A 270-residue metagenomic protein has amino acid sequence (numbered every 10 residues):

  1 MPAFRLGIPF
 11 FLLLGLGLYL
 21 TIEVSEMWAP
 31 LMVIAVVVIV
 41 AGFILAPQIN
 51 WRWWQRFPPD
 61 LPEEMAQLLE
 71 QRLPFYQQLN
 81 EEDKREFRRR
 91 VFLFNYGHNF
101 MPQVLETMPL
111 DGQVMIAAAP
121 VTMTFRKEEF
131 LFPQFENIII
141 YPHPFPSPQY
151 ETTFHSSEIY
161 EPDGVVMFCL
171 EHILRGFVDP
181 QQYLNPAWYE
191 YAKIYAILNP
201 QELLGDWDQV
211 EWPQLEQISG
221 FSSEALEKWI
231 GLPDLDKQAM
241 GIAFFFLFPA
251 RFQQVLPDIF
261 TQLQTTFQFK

Functional and structural regions predicted by a protein language model:
M1-R126, F269-K270: N-terminal low-structure segments adjacent to metalloprotease catalytic domains across cellular compartments
P2-F4, I116-R126, F145, T152-H155 (+3 more regions): Metalloprotease/metallohydrolase-associated module, dominated by Zn2+-dependent proteases
W28, W51-W54, W188, W207 (+2 more regions): A residue-identity detector for tryptophan
P62, N80, P109, C169 (+2 more regions): Helix N-cap and loop-to-helix transition residues
H98-M167, G176: Auxiliary, metal-adjacent structural segments of Zn-dependent hydrolase domains
L170-H172, F244: Short, histidine-centered active-site or binding-site loop motifs used for metal coordination, general acid-base
E171, Q181-Q201: Active-site recognition of the HExxH zinc-binding catalytic motif
